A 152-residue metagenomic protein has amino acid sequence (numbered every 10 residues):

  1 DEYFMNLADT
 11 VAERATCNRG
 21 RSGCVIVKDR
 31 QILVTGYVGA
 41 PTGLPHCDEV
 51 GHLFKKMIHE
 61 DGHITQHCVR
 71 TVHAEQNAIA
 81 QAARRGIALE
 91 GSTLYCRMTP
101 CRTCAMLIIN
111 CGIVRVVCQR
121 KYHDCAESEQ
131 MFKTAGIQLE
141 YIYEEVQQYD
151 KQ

Functional and structural regions predicted by a protein language model:
D1-Q152: Zinc-dependent deaminase catalytic domain
